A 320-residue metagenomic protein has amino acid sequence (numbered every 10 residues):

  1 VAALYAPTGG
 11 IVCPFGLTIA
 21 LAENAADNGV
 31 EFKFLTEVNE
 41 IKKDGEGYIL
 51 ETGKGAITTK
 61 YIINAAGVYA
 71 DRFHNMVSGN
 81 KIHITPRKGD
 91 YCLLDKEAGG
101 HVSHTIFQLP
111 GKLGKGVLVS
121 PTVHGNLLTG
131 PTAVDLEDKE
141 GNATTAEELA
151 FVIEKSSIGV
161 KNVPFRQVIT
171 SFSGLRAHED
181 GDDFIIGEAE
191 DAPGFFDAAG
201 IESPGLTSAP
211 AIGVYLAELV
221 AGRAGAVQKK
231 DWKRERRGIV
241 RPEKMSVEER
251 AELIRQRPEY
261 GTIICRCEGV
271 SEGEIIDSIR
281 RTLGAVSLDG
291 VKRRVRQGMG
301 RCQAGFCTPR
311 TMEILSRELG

Functional and structural regions predicted by a protein language model:
L4-Y61, Y69: Helical element adjacent to the flavin cofactor pocket in flavoenzyme catalytic cores
P14, A20, P110, G114 (+5 more regions): C-terminal catalytic lobe of FAD-dependent flavoproteins
I41-G130, V134-T145, E154, V160-V163 (+1 more regions): Flavin-dependent oxidoreductases
C265-C267, C302, C307: Short cysteine clusters
R294-Q297: C-terminal target-recognition/interaction regions appended to catalytic cores
T308-M312, R317: Accessory DNA-binding and partner-docking regions appended to nucleic-acid-acting proteins, especially the terminal
